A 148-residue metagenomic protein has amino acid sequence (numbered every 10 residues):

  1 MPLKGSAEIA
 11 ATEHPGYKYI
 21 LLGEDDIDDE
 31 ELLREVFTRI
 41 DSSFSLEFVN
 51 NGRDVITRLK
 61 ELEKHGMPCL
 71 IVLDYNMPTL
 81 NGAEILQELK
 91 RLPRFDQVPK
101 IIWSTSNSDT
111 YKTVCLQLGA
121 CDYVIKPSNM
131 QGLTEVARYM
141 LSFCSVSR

Functional and structural regions predicted by a protein language model:
M1-L21, I27-S42, K64, N129-R148: Non-catalytic signal-transmission and effector/linker regions of two-component phosphorelay proteins
F48-L70, T134: Acidic, metal-coordinating helix/loop segments flanking the phosphotransfer/catalytic sites of two-component signaling
L73-Y75: Active-site residues of response regulator receiver
M77-T79: Receiver (REC) domain active-site loop signature in two-component systems and cognate sites in sensor histidine kinases
I101-W103: Hydrophobic/aromatic residues positioned on beta-strands within the core alpha/beta folds
C121: Short, glycine/charged-rich "phosphate-handling" switch motifs in NTP-dependent and phosphotransfer domains
K126: A Lys-centered signature of the CheY-like receiver
